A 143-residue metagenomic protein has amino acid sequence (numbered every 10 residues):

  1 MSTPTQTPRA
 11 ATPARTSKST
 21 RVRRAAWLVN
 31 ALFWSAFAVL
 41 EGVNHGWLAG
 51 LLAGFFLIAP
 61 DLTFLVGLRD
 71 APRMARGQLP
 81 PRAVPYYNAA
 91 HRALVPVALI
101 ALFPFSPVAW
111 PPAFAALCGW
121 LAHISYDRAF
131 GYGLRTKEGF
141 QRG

Functional and structural regions predicted by a protein language model:
S2-G143: N-terminal membrane-targeting hydrophobic helices
